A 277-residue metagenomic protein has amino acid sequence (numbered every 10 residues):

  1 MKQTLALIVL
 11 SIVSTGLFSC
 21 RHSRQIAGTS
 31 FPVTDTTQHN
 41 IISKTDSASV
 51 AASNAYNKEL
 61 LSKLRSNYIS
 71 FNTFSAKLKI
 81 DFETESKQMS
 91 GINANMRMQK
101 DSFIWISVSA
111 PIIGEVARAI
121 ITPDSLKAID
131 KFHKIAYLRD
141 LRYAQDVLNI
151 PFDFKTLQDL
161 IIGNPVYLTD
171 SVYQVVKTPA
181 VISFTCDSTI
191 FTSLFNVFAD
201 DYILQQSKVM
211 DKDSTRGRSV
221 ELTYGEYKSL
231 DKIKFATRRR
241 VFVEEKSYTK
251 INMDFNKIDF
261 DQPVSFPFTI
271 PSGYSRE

Functional and structural regions predicted by a protein language model:
M1-A6: Positively charged n-region of N-terminal signal peptides that target proteins for export
G16-S19: C-terminal motif of bacterial Sec signal peptides marking the signal peptidase cleavage site
R21-K79, E85-M89, S275-E277: N-terminal leader/targeting segments and the immediate start of mature chains
H22-I26, Q174-E277: Gly/Pro-enriched, hydrophobic low-complexity segments that function as extracytoplasmic propeptides/linkers
S66-F74, E85-S90, R97-S102, D200 (+1 more regions): Edge/loop elements at the starts and ends of beta-strands within beta-rich repeat scaffolds
F103-K155: An acidic-aromatic
I135-Y137, L141-S183, D187-I190, F195-N196: A sequence/structural signal for flexible, mid-protein segments enriched in small/helix-disrupting residues
